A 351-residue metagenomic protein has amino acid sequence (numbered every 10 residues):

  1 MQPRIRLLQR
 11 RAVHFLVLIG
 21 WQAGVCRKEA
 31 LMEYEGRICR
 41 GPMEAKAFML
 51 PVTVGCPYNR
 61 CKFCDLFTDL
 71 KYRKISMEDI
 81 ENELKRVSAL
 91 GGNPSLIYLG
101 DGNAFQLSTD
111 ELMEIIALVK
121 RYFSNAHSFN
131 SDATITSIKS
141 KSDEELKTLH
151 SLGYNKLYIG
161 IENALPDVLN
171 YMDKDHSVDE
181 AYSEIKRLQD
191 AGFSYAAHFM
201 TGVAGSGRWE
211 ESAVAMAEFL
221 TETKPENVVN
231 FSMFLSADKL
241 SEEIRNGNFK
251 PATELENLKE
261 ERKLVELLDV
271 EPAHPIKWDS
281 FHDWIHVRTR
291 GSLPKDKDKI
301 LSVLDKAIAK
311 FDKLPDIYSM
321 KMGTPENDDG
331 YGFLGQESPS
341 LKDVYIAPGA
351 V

Functional and structural regions predicted by a protein language model:
P3, R10, Q22: Cationic, low-complexity basic patches in intrinsically disordered or flexible, solvent-exposed regions
F15-L31: Short, Lys/Arg-enriched N-terminal segments with co-localized hydrophobic residues within the first ~10-30 amino acids
R27-P42, T221-V351: Auxiliary Fe-S-binding modules of radical SAM enzymes
E35-N82: Canonical Radical SAM [4Fe-4S] cluster-binding loop centered on the CxxxCxxC motif and its immediate flanking residues
L66-E83, V87, G91-L107, Y122-S140 (+3 more regions): Core AdoMet radical
I115-A126, E180-A196, E254-D269: Alpha-helix-loop-beta-strand connector modules within alpha/beta enzyme cores
T136, G160, A164-V168, L188-S212 (+2 more regions): Conserved strand-turn element in the central/C-terminal portion of the radical SAM core barrel that lines
E145, S206-L220: Catalytic cores of alpha/beta
